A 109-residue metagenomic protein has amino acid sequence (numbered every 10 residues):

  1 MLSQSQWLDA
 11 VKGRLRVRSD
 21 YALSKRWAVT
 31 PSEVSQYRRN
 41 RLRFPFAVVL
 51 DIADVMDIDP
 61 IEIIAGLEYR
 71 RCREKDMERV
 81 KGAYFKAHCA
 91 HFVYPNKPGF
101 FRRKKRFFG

Functional and structural regions predicted by a protein language model:
M1-R18, A22, R26, I61 (+1 more regions): A short, Lys/Arg-rich alpha-helix, primarily the initiator
S19-D20, P31, V49: Helix-turn-helix DNA-binding elements, focusing on the entry/boundary residues of the two helices that contact DNA
R26, N40, G66-R70: Short acidic/histidine-centered micro-motifs embedded in hydrophobic/aromatic stretches that mark compact functional
W27-F44: Recognition helix of helix-turn-helix/homeodomain-like DNA-binding domains that insert into the DNA major groove
R41-D54: Short, basic-rich loop-to-helix N-cap that marks the start of a DNA-contacting helix
A65-G109: Short, charged recognition helix plus adjacent turn of helix-turn-helix-like nucleic-acid-binding domains
